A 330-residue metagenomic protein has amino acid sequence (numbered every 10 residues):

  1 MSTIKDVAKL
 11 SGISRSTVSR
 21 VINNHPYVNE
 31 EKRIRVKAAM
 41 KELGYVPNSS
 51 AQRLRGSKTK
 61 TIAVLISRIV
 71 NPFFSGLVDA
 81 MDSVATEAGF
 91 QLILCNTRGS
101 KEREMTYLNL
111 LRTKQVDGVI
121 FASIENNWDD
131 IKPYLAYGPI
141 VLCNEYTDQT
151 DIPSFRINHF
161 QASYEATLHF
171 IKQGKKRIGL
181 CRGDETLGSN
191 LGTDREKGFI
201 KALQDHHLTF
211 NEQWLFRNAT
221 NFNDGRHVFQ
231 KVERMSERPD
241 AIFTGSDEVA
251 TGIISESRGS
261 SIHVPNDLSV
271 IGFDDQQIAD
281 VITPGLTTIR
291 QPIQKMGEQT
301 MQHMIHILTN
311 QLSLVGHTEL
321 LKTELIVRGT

Functional and structural regions predicted by a protein language model:
M1-K60, F73: N-terminal helix-turn-helix DNA-binding module of bacterial transcription factors
T17-R20, L54-V70, R177-T186: Short beta-strand segments enriched in small/hydrophobic residues
I34, V46-L110, K114-D117, E196-I200 (+1 more regions): Amphipathic helical "hinge" segments at domain boundaries
S67-S75, C95-E102, F155-E165, C181-V228 (+4 more regions): Hinge/beta->alpha junction and helix N-cap segments in small-molecule ligand-binding domains
F121-E165, T209, E248, D274-L286: Flexible loop/hinge segments that line or gate small-molecule binding clefts
R177, F210-W214, H263-S269: Short acidic capping loops at alpha-helix termini that bridge into adjacent secondary structure
F229-T330: Flexible loop/turn connectors
